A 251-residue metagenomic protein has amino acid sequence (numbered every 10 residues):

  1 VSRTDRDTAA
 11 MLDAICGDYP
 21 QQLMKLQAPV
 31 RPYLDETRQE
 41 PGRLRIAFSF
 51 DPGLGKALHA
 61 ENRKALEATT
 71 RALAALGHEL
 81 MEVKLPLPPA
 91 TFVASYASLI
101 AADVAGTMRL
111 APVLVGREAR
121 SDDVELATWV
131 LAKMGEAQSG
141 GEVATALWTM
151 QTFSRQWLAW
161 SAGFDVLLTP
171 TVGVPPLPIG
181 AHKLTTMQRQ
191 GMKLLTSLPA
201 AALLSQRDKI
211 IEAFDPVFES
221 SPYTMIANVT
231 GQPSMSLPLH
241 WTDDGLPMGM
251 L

Functional and structural regions predicted by a protein language model:
V1-T70, L76, L87-A90, L110-E118: A short helix-breaking turn/cap at a secondary-structure junction
V1-Y19, N228, Q232-G249: Short glycine/serine-rich loop segments
D35-F50, A101-L158, T171-I211, P238-L239 (+1 more regions): Short helix-loop capping/hinge segments that flank enzyme active sites or metal/cofactor-binding pockets
L58, F92, L177-G180: Short glycine-/acidic-enriched loop or helix-start segments at secondary-structure transitions that form or flank
H78-Y96, A132: Short connector loops at secondary-structure junctions
R207-V229, S234: Alpha-helix-centered segments that form part of catalytic cores
